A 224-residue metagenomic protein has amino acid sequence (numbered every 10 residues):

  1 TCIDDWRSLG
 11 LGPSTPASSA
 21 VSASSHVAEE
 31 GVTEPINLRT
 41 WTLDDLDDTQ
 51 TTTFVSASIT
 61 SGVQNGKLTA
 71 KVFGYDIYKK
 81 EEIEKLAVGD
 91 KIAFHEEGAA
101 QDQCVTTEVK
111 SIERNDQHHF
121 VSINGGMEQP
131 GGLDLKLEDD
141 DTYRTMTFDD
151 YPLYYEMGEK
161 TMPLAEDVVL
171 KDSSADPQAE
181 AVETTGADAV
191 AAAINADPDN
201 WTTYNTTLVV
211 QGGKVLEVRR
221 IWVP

Functional and structural regions predicted by a protein language model:
T1-T33: N-terminal Sec-dependent export signals
A23-P224: Solvent-exposed hydroxyl-ligand-binding patches built from regularly spaced Ser/Thr and small hydrophobics
